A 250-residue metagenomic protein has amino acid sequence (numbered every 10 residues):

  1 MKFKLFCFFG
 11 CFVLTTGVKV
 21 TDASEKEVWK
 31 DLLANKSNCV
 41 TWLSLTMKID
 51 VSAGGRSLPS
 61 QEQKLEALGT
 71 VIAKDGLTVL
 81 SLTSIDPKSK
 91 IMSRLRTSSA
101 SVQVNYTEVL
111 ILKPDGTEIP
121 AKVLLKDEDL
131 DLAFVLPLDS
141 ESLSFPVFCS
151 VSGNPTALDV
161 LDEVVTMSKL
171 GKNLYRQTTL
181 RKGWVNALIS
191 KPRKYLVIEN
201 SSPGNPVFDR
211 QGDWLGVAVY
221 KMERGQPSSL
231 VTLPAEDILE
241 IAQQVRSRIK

Functional and structural regions predicted by a protein language model:
C7-T15: Bacterial N-terminal signal peptides
V20-S81, D131, V217, I238-K250: N-terminal activation segment of mature serine protease catalytic domains
A23-L33, S89-L110, P120-A121, L170-N173 (+1 more regions): C-terminal cap/linker of serine protease catalytic domains
N35-V40, E62-A67, A73-V79, V104-T107 (+7 more regions): Extracytoplasmic
L43, G69, G76, L80 (+7 more regions): Terminal peptide-recognition signature
T70, E199-V219: Catalytic nucleophile loop of clan PA
A73-E128, S140: Catalytic-histidine neighborhood of serine endopeptidases, predominantly the chymotrypsin-like S1/PA family
F145-S202, A218-S229: Flexible, gly/ser-rich surface segments that form the specificity/activation loops bordering the active-site cleft
